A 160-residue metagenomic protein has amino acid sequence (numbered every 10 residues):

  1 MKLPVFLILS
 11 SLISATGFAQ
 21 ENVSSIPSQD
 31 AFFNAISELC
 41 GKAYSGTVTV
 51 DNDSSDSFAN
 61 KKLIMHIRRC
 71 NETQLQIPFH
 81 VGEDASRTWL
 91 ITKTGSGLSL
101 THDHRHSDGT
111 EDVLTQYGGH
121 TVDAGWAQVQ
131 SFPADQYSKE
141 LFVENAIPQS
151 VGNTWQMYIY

Functional and structural regions predicted by a protein language model:
M1-V5: Positively charged n-region of N-terminal signal peptides that target proteins for export
F6-S14: Bacterial N-terminal signal peptides
G17-E21: Boundary at the C-terminal end of the N-terminal hydrophobic targeting segment
S24-S54, H102: Tryptophan-anchored aromatic micro-motifs
L39-S45, C70-P78, L98-S99: Short, hydrophobic/aromatic-rich segments at coil-to-beta transitions
S45-E72: Short, solvent-exposed loop/hinge segments that bridge or flank secondary-structure elements
L75-G82, T101-D103, A146, Y158: Short beta-strand segments that buttress and anchor functional surface loops
W89-E140: An exposed acidic His-Trp-rich patch
